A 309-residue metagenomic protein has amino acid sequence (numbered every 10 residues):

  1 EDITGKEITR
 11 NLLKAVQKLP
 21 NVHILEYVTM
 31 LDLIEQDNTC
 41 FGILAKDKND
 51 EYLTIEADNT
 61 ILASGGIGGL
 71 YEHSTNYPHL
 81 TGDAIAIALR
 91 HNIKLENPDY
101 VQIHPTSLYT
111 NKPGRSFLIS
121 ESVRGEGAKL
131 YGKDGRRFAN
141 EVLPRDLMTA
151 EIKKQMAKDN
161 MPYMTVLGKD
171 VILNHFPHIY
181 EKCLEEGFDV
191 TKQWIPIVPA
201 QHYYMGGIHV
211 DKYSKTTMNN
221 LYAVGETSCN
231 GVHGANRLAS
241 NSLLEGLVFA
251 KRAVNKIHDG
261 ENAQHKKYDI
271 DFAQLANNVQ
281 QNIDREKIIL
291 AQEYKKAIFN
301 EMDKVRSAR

Functional and structural regions predicted by a protein language model:
E1-E51, E56, A63, L108-T110: Conserved redox-cofactor binding core of oxidoreductases
E1-R10, G68-E72, P162-D170: Helix-loop-beta segment of a Rossmann-like dinucleotide-binding subdomain
L19-H23, Y27, K94-D99, V190-V198 (+1 more regions): Flexible, glycine/charged-enriched surface loops at secondary-structure junctions
L25-Y27, L31-F41, A45-K46, H178-S228 (+2 more regions): A glycine-rich dinucleotide-binding beta-alpha-beta segment and adjacent secondary-structure elements that constitute
T54-G65, A88, Y222-G225: Short hydrophobic core segments
L62-N76: Flavin (primarily FAD) binding-site architecture
I87, I93-I195, G246, K256: An anion/pyrophosphate-binding glycine-rich loop and adjacent beta-alpha core in soluble alpha-beta enzymes
R124, Y131-D146, A150-I152, M156-A157 (+4 more regions): Glycine- and aromatic-enriched mobile tails/lids
